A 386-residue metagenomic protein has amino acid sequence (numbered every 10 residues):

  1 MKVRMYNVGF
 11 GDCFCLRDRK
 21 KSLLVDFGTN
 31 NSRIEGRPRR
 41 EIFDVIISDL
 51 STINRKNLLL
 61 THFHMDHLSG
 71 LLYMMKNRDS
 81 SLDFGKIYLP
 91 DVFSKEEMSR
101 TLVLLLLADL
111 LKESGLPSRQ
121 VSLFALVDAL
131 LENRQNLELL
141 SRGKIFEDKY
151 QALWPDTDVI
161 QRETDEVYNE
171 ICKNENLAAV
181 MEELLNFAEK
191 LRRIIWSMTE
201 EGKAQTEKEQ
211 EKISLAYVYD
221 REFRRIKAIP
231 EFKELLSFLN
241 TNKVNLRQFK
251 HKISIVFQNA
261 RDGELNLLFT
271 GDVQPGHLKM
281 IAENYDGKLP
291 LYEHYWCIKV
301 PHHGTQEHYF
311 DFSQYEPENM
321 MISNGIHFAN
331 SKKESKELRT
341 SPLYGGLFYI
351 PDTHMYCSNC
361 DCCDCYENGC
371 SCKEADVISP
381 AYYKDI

Functional and structural regions predicted by a protein language model:
M1, G9-F10, D262-G263, V273-Y292 (+2 more regions): C-terminal regulatory/interaction regions
M1-I53, F249-K279: Conserved beta-strand hairpin/beta-sheet module of binuclear metal-dependent hydrolase folds, prominently
R4-Y6, L23, L59, Y88 (+4 more regions): Hydrophobic/aromatic beta-strand patches that form the interior of the parallel beta-sheet core in alpha/beta enzyme
F10-D12, N31-R33, F63-S69, S94-E97 (+4 more regions): Active-site environment of divalent metal-dependent phosphoester hydrolases
I34, K243-V244, F257-V300, Q306-D311: Long, well-ordered mid-to-C-terminal structural blocks that present hydrophobic/aromatic surfaces
I34-L89, G287-E307, E318: Active-site metal-binding motif and surrounding structural segment of the metallo-beta-lactamase
I42-F43, R100-L110, L123-L130, E283-Y285 (+1 more regions): Short, aromatic/basic amphipathic alpha-helical patches
N77-N266, T353-I386: Flexible, acidic/histidine-containing loops and adjacent segments that form or flank the divalent-metal
